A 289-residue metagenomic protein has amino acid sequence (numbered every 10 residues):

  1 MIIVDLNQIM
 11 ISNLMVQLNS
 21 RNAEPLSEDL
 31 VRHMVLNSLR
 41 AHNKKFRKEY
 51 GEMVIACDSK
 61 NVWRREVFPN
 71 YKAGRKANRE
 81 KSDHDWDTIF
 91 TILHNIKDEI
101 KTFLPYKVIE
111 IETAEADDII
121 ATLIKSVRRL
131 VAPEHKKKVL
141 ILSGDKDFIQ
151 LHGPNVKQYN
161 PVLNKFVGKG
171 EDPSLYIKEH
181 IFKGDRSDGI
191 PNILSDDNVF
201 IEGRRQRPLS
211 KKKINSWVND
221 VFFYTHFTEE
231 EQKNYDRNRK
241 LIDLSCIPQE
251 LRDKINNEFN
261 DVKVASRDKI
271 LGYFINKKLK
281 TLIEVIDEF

Functional and structural regions predicted by a protein language model:
M1-L140, H152-V167, D243, E250 (+1 more regions): Noncatalytic, basic helical substrate-engagement surface that gates or grips nucleic-acid strands
K44-C57, H84, V108, R129 (+2 more regions): Non-catalytic nucleic-acid-binding/docking modules located in mid-to-C-terminal regions of nucleic-acid enzymes
S143-F148: Short, polar loop motifs at secondary-structure junctions
